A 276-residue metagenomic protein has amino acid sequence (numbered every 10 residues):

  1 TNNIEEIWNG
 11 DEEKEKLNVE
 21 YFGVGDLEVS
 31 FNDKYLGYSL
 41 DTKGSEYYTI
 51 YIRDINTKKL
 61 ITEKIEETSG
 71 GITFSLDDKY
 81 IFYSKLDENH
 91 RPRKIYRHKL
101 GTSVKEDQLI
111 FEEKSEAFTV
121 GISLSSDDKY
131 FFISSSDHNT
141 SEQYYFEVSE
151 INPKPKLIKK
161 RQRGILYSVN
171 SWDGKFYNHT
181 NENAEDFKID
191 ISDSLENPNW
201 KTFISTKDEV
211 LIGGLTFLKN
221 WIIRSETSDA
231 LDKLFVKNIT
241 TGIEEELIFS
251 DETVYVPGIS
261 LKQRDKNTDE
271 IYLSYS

Functional and structural regions predicted by a protein language model:
T1-S276: Peripheral, non-catalytic segments that deliver or gate enzyme domains
